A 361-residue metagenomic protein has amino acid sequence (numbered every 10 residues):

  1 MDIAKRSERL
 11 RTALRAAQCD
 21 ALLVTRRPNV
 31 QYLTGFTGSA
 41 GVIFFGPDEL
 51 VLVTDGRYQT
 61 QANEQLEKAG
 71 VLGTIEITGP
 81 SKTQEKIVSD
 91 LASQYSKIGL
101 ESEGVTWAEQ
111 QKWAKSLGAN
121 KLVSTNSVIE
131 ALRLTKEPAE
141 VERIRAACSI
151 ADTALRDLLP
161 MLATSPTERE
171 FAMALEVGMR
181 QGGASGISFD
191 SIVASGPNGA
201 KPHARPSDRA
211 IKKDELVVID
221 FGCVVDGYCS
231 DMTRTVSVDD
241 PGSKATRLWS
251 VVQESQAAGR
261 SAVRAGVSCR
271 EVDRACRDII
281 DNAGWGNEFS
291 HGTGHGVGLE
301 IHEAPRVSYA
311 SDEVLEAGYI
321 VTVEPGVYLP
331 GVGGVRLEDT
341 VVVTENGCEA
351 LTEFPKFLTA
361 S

Functional and structural regions predicted by a protein language model:
M1-S361: Active-site neighborhoods and metal-handling regions in enzymes and metal-associated proteins
